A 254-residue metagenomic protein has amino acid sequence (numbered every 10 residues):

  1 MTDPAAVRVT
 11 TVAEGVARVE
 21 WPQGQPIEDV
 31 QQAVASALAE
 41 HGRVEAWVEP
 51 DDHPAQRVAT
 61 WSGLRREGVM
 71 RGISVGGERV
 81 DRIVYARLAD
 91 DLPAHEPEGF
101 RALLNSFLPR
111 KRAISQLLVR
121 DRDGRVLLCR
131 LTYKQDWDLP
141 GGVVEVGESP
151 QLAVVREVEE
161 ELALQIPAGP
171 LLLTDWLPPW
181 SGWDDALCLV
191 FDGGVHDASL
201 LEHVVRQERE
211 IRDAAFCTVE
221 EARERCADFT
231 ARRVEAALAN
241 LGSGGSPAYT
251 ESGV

Functional and structural regions predicted by a protein language model:
V12-A33, W137-G142: Conserved acetyl-CoA binding element of GNAT-fold acetyltransferases
G24-A39, R57-W61, P150-V155: Conserved acetyl-CoA-binding loop-helix of GNAT-fold acetyltransferases
H41-G42, V48-E49, H53-R57, D121-E161: Conserved Nudix-box catalytic region and its N-terminal flanking loop in Nudix hydrolases and closely related
W47, R65-V80: Conserved catalytic-core motifs of GNAT/GCN5-like acyltransferases
R66-M70, L131, L171: Residue-level detector of beta-propeller blades
R82-L118: Acidic, metal-coordinating catalytic segment for phosphate/diphosphate chemistry, firing primarily on the Nudix
V144-P167, D175-F229, G253: Unchanged
A236-V254: Charged phosphate-binding loop/patch that engages nucleotide di/tri-phosphates or the phosphate backbone of nucleic
